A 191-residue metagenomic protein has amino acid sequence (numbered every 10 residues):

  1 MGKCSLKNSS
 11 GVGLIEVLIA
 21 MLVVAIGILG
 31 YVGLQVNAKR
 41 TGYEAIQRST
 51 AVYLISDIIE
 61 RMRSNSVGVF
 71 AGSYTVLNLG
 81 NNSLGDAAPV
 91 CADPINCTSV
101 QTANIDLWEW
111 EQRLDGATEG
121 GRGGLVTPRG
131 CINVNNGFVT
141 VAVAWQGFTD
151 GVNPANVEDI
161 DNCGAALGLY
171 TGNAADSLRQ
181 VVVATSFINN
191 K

Functional and structural regions predicted by a protein language model:
M1-V12: N-terminal leader/signal peptides at the extreme start of proteins
S9, G42-S49: Residues at secondary-structure transition points
S10, G30-Y31, L84: Short hydrophobic/aromatic-rich motifs at helix boundaries and adjacent loops
S10-L22: N-terminal signal-anchor/signal peptide hydrophobic helix marking the start of the first transmembrane segment
I15-L18, V32-Q35, V52, S56-I59: Short, well-ordered alpha-helical packing segments
V23-E44: C-terminal juxtamembrane segment of a hydrophobic transmembrane alpha-helix
S49-T50, S56-K191: Flexible, low-complexity segments enriched in proline/glycine/serine and punctuated by aromatic residues
